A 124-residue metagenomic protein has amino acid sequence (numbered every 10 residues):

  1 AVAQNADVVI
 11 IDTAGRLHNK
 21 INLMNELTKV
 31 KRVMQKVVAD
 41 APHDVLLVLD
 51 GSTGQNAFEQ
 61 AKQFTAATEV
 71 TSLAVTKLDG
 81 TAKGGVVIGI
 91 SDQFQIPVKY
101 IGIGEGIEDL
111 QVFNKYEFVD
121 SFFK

Functional and structural regions predicted by a protein language model:
A1-K124: P-loop/Walker A NTP-binding module and the surrounding RecA-like catalytic core of P-loop NTPases
